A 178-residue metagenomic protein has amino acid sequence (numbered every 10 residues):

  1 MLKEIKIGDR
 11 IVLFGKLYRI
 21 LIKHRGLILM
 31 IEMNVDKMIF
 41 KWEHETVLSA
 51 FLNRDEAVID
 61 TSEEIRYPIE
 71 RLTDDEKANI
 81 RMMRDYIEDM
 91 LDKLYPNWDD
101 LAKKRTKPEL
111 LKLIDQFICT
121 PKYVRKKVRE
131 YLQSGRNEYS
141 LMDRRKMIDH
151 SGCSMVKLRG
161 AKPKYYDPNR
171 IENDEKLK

Functional and structural regions predicted by a protein language model:
M1-K178: Secondary-structure boundary/capping micro-motif
